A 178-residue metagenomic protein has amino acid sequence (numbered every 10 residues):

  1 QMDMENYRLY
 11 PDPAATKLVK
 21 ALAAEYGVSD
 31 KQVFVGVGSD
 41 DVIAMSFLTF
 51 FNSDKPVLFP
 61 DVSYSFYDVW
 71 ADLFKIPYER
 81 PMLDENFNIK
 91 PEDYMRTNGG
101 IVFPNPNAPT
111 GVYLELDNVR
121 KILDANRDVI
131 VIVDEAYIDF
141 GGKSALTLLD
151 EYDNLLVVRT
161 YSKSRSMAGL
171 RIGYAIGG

Functional and structural regions predicted by a protein language model:
Q1-D40, M45: N-terminal small-domain helix-loop-helix segment of the aminotransferase-like
N6, S63-Y64, M82-F87, Y137 (+1 more regions): Short, acidic/turn-prone active-site loops that include or flank metal/cofactor- and phosphate-binding residues
T16, T49-P104: PLP-dependent aminotransferase-like
S29-V33, D54-P56, E135, D153-N154: Short acidic capping loops at alpha-helix termini that bridge into adjacent secondary structure
S39-D40, Y64, N105-T110, K163: Short glycine-rich anion-binding loops that position phosphate/pyrophosphate groups of nucleotides and phosphorylated
E79, D84-D139: Active-site phosphate-binding strand-loop segment of PLP-dependent enzymes
E151-G178: Active-site PLP attachment segment
